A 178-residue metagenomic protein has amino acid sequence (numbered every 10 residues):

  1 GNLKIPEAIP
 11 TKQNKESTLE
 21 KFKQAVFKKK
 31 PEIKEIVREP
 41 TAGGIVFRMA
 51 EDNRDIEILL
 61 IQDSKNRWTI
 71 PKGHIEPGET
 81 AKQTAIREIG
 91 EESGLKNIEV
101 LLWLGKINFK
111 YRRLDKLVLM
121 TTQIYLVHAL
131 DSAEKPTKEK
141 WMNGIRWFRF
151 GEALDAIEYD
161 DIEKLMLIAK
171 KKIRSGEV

Functional and structural regions predicted by a protein language model:
P6-E51: Acidic, metal-coordinating catalytic segment for phosphate/diphosphate chemistry, firing primarily on the Nudix
E39-A42, N53, K65, L119-T122: Short connector loops at helix/strand junctions that flank enzyme active sites, especially segments positioning acidic
G43, E57, G144: Conserved beta-strand and immediately adjacent loop positions that scaffold enzyme active sites
A50-E57, L114-L117: Short, solvent-exposed loop/turn segments that connect beta-strands within catalytic domains and beta-strand-rich
L59-Q62: Short, acidic/hydrophobic/Gly-rich beta-strand patch recurrent on exposed beta strands that often constitutes part
T69-K72: A short gly/proline-enriched turn/hairpin at secondary-structure junctions
I75-K164: Unchanged
E158-V178: Charged phosphate-binding loop/patch that engages nucleotide di/tri-phosphates or the phosphate backbone of nucleic
